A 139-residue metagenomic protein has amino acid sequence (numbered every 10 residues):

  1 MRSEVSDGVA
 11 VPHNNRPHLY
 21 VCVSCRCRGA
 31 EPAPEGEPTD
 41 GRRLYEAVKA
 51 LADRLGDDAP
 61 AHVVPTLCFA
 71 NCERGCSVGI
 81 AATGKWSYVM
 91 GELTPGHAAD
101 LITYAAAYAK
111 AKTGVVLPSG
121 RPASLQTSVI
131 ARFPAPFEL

Functional and structural regions predicted by a protein language model:
R2-P32, L139: Polybasic, low-complexity association/targeting segments
A10-V21, K49-N71: Immediate flanking context of iron-sulfur cluster ligation sites
H18-P32, P65-A82: Local cysteine-cluster metal-coordination motifs and their immediate loop/turn environment, predominantly Fe-S cluster
E31-R42: Glycine- and acidic-residue-enriched helix-capping/strand-helix junction motifs
D40-L51, P95-A98: Gly/Ser/Thr-rich active-site loops/lids in small-molecule metabolic enzymes that frequently grip phosphoryl groups
D53-A59, V63-C68, P95-Q126: Short Fe-S-cluster ligation motifs
E73-K85, A107-L139: Short flanking/linker segments adjacent to small metal-binding domains or redox-active Cys/His motifs
K85-T94: A charged helix-plus-loop insertion that forms the helical arch/lid used to bind and gate nucleic-acid substrates
